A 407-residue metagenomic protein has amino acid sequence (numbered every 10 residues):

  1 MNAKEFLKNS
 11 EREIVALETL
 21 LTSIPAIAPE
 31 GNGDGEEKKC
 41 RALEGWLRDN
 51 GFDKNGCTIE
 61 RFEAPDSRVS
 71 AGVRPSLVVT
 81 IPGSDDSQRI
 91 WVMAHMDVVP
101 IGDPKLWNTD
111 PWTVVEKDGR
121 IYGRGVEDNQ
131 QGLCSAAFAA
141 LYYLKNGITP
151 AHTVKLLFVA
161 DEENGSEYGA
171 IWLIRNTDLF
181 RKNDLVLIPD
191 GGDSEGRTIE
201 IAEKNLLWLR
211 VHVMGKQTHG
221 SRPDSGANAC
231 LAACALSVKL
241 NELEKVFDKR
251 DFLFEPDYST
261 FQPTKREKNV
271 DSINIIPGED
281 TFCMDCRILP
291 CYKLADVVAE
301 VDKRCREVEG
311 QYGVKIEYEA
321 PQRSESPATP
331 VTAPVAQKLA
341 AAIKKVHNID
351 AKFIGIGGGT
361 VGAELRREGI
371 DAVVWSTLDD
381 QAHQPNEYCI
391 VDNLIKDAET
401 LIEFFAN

Functional and structural regions predicted by a protein language model:
M1-N2, A26, R68, G191-G196 (+2 more regions): Metal-dependent amide/peptide-bond hydrolase catalytic core, centered on the "pita-bread" metallohydrolase fold
N2-I121, K145-P150: Acidic/His- and Gly-rich active-site-bordering loop/insert found across diverse amide/peptide-bond hydrolases
R74, T109, A151, K182 (+2 more regions): Short, solvent-exposed loop/turn segments at the edges of secondary structure
M93-H95, F158-V159, L187-D190, M214 (+1 more regions): Short beta-strand segments
K105-T113, G169-R181, E203-L206, A372: A glycine- and small-aliphatic-rich helix-loop capping segment at beta-alpha/alpha-beta transitions that lines
V114, D161, K245-K249: Acyl-CoA/ACP chain-elongation machinery
I121-C134, G147-T149, D224-L231, Y388-I395: Short, conserved micro-motifs enriched in small and acidic residues
E127-A202: Acidic/histidine-rich catalytic neighborhood of metal-dependent amide-processing enzymes
